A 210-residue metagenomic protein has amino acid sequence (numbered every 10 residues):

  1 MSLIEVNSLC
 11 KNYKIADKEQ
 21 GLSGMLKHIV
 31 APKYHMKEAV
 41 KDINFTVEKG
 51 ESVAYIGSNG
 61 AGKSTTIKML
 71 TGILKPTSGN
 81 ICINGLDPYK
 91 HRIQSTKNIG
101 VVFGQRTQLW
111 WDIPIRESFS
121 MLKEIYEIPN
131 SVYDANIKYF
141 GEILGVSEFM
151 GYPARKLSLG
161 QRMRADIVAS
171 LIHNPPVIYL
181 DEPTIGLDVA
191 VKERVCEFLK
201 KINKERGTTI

Functional and structural regions predicted by a protein language model:
L22-I29, S120, E124, S131-F149: Conserved ABC ATPase "signature" region
G79-Y89, S95: Conserved ABC transporter NBD signature motif
P153-L157: Conserved ABC ATPase signature
I172-P176: A short, proline-enriched helix->beta-strand linker immediately N-terminal to the Walker B motif in ABC-type P-loop
I178-E182: Catalytic Walker B motif of ABC-type/P-loop ATPase nucleotide-binding domains
E193-R206: Helical segment within the ABC ATPase nucleotide-binding domain
